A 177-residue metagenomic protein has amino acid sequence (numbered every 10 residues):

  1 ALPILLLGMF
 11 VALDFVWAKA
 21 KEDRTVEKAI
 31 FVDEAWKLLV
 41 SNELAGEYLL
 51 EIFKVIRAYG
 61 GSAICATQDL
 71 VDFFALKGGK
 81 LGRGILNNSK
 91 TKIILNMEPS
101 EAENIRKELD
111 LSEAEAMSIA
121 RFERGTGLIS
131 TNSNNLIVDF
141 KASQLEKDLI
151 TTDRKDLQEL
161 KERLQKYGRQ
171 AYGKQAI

Functional and structural regions predicted by a protein language model:
A1-E22, I119-I177: Conserved P-loop NTPase motor module
A1-S118, Q144: Conserved P-loop NTPase motor cores
